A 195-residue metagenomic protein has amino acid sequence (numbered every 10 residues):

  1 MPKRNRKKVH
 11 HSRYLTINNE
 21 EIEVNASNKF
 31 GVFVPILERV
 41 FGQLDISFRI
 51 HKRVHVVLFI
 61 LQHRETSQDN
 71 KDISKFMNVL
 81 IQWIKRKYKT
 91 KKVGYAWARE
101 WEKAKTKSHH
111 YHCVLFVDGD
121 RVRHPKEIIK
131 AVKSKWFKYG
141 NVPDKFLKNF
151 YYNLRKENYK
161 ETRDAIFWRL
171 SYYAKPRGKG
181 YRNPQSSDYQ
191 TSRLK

Functional and structural regions predicted by a protein language model:
P2-H51, G119-K195: Catalytic "initiation/cleavage/transfer" segments centered on a nucleophilic residue and adjacent nucleic-acid-engaging
H10-H11, H55, H63, H109-H112 (+1 more regions): Histidine (H) residue identity feature
H10-N28, Q68-I84, C113-L115: Charged, low-complexity, helix/coiled-coil-prone segments
Q43-E102: Signature for HUH/AEP ssDNA processing cores
S67-Q68, K105-K107, V122-H124: Short catalytic/ligand-binding loop motif for oxyanion handling, primarily in non-cytosolic enzymes, centered on
I73-S74, H110-F116, P125-V132: "Short basic amphipathic alpha-helical interaction patches in structured regions
A96-G119: Histidine-centered divalent-metal-coordination microenvironment in nucleic-acid enzymes
